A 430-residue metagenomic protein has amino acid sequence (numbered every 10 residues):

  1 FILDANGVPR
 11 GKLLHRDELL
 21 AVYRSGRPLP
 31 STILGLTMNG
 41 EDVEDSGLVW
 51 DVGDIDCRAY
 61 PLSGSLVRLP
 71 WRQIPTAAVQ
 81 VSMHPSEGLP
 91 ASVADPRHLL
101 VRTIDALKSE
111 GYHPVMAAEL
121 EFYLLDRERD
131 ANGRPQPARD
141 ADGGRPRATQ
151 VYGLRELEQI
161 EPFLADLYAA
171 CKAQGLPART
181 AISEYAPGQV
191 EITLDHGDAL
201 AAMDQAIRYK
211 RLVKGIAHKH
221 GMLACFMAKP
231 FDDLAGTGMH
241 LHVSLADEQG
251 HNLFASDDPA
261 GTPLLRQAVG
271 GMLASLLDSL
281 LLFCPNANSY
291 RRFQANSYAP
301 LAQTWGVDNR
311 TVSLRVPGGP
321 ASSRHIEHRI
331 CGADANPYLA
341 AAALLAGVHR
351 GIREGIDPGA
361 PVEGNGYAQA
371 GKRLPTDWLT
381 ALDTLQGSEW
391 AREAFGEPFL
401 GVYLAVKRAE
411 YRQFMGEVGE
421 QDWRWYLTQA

Functional and structural regions predicted by a protein language model:
F1-T180, A202, A370-A430: ATP/Mg2+-dependent ligation/transfer catalytic cores
I2-P9, L14-E87, A91-K108, D195 (+2 more regions): Active-site capping/gating regions of soluble enzymes
V115-Y123, R139-L154, Q174-L194, A224-L241 (+1 more regions): Core alpha/beta catalytic barrel or barrel-like domain that forms the active/cofactor pocket in diverse metabolic
